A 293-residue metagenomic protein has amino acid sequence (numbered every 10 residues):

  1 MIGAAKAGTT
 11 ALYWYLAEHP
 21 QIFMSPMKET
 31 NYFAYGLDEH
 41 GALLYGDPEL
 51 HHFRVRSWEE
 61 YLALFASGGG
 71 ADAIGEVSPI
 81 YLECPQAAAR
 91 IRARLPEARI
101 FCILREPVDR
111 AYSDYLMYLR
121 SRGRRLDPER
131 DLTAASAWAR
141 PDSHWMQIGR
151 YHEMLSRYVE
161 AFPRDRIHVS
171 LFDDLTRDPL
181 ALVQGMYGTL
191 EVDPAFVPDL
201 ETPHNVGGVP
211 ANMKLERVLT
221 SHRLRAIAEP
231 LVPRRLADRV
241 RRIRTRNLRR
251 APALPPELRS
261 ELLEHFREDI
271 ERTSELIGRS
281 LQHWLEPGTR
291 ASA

Functional and structural regions predicted by a protein language model:
M1-S78, A93-A98, I103, P107-A135 (+1 more regions): PAPS-dependent sulfotransferase catalytic core
M27-K28, S156-S260, E264, G278-A293: The conserved 3'-phosphoadenosine-5'-phosphosulfate
H51-V55, P79-P85, M146, D174-D178: Acidic-and-aromatic substrate-binding clefts and catalytic sites of carbohydrate-active enzymes
R54, Y61, C84, Y151 (+2 more regions): Aromatic/hydrophobic pocket-lining residues that form the small-molecule binding cavity in soluble enzyme cores
W58-L62, A88, L155-S156, I270: Generic structural signal for well-ordered alpha-helices, preferentially at hydrophobic/aromatic core positions
Q86-A89, A93, E97-C102, D109-D174 (+4 more regions): PAPS-dependent sulfotransferase catalytic domain
I148, L262-R267: Amphipathic, non-transmembrane alpha-helical scaffold segments
